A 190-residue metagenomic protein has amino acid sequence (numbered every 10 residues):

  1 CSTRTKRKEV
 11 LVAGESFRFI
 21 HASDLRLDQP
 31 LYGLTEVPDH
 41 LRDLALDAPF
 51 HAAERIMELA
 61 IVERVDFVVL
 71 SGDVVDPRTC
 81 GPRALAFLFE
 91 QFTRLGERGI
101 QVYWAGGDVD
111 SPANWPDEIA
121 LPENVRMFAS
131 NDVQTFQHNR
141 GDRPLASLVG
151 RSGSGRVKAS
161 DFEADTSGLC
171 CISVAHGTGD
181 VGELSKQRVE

Functional and structural regions predicted by a protein language model:
K6-A86: N-terminal active-site segment of His-dependent metallophosphoesterases
F67, R78-E190: His/Asp/Glu-rich metal-coordinating catalytic cores of metallo-dependent phosphodiesterases/hydrolases acting on
